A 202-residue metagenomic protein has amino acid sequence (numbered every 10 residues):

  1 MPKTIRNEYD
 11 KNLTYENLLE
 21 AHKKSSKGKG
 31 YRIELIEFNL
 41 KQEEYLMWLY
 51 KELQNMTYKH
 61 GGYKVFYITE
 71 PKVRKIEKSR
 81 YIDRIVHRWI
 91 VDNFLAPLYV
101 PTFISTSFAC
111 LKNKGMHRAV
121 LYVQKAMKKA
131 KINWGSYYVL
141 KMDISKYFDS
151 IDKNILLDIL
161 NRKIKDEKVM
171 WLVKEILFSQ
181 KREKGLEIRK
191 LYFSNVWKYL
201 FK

Functional and structural regions predicted by a protein language model:
M1-M47: Non-catalytic, polymerase-adjacent accessory regions of viral genome-replication enzymes
P2-E8, F94-D152: Active-site-proximal segment of RNA-dependent polymerases
K3, K24-I36, F66-E77, I104-T106: Glycine-/proline-rich flexible loop or hinge segments
E16-L19, E43, M47, D83-R88 (+8 more regions): Non-catalytic, well-ordered alpha-helical scaffold segments
E44-V73: Active-site-flanking structural segment that lines cofactor/substrate pockets
E52, A126, A130-K202: Conserved polymerase palm-domain catalytic core
V73-I104, G185-K202: Conserved pre-motif C helix in the palm subdomain of viral-like polymerases
